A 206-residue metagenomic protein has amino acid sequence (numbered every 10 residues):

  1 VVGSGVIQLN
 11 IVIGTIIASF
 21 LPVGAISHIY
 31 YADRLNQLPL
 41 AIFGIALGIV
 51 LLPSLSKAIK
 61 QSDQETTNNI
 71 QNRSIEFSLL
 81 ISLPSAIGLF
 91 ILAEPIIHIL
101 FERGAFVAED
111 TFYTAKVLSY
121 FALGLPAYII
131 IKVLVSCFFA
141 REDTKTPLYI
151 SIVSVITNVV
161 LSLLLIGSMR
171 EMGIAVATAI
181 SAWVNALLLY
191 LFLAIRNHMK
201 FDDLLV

Functional and structural regions predicted by a protein language model:
V1-V206: Membrane-embedded alpha-helical bundles of multi-pass transporters/translocases, especially carrier/permease families
